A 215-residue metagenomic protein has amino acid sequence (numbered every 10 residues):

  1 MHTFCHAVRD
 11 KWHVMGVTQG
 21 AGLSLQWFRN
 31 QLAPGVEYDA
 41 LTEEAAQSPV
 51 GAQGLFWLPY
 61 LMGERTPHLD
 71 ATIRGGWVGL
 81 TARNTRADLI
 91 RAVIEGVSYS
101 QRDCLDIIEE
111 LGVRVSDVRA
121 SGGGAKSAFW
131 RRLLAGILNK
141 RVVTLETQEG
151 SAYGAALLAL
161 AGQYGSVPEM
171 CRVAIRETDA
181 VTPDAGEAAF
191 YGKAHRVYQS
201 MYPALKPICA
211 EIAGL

Functional and structural regions predicted by a protein language model:
M1-L215: Active-site core segments that coordinate phosphate-bearing ligands/cofactors across diverse enzyme families
